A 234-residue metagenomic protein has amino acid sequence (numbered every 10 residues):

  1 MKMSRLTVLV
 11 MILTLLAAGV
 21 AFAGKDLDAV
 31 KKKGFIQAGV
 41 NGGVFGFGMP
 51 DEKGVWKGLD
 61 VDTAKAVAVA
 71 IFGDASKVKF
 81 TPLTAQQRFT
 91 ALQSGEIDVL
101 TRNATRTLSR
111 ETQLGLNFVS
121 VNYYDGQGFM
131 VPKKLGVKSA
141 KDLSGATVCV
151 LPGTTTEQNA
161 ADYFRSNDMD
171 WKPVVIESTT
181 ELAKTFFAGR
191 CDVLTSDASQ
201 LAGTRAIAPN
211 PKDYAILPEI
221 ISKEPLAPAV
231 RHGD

Functional and structural regions predicted by a protein language model:
V8-A18: Bacterial N-terminal signal peptides
G24-N103: Extracytoplasmic small-molecule ligand-binding "clamshell" domains of the periplasmic binding protein/Venus flytrap
K25, D62-I71, K134-V137, K141 (+3 more regions): Extended ligand-binding regions for polar small-molecule ligands
G42, N122-K133, A198, A206-D234: Periplasmic-binding protein-like
P50-K53, K65-S76, F118, T156-V175 (+1 more regions): Ligand-binding cleft/hinge of the Venus flytrap
K65, V69, K77-D142, Y214-I220: Acidic, polar ligand-binding/catalytic clefts
S76-T84, V150, M169-T179: Short beta-strand-to-loop elements that line the ligand-binding cleft of bilobed periplasmic-binding protein-like
Q87, T101-Q113, N159-S166, F187-A188 (+1 more regions): A ligand-binding cleft/hinge motif common to bilobed small-molecule-binding domains
